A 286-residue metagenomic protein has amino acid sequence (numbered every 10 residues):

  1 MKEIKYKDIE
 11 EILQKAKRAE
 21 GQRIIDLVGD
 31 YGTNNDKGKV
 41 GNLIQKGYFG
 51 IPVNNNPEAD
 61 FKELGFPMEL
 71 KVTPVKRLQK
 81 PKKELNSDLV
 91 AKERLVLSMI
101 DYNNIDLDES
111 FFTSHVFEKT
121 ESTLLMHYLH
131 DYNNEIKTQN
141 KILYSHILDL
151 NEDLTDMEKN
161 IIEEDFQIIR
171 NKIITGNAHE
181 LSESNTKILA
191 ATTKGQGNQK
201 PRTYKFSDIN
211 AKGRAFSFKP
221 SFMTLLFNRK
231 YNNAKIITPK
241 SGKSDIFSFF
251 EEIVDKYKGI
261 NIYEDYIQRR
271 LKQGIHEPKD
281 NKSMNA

Functional and structural regions predicted by a protein language model:
M1-E63, V72-A286: Nucleic-acid endonuclease domains
E69: Short, surface-exposed polybasic-aromatic patches that bind anionic ligands, especially phosphate groups
